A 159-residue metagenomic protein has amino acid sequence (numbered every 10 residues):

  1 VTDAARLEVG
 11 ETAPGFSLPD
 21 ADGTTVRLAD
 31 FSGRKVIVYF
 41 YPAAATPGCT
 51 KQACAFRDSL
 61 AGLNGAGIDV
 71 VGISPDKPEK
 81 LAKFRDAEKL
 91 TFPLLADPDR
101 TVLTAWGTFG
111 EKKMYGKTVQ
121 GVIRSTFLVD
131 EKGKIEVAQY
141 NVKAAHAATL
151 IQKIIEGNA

Functional and structural regions predicted by a protein language model:
V1-A159: Chalcogenol-based redox active-site neighborhoods
